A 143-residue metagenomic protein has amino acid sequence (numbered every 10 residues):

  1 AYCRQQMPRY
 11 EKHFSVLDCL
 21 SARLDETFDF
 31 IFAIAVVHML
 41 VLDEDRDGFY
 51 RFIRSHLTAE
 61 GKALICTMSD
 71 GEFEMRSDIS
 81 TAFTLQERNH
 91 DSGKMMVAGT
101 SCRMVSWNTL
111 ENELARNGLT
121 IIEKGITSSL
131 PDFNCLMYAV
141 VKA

Functional and structural regions predicted by a protein language model:
A1-L24, K62-A143: Class I (Rossmann-like) S-adenosyl-L-methionine-dependent methyltransferase catalytic domain, capturing the SAM-binding
F28-D29: Local beta-strand N-terminus motif with an aromatic residue
F32-A35: A conserved beta-strand element that flanks and buttresses the S-adenosyl-L-methionine
M39-L42: A short His-aromatic
E44-R46, M75: Short, flexible/disordered intra-domain loops and linkers
D47-A59: A short glycine-rich, Lys/Arg-flanked "PGG" loop and its adjoining helix->strand segment in the class I
